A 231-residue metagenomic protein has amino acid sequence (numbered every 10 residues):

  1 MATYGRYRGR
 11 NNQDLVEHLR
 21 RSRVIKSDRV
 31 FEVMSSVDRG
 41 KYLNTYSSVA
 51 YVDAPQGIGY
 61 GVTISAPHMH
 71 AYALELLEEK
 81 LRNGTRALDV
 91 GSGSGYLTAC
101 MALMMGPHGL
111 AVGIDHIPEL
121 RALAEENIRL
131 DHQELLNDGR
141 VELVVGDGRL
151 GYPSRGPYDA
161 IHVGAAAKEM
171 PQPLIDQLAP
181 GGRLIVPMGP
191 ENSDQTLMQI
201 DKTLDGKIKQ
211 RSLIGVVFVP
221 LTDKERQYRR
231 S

Functional and structural regions predicted by a protein language model:
M1-L88, A99-M104, L120-L130, L204 (+2 more regions): Class I SAM-dependent transferase core
E79-D205: Conserved nucleotide-cofactor-binding alpha/beta core module
